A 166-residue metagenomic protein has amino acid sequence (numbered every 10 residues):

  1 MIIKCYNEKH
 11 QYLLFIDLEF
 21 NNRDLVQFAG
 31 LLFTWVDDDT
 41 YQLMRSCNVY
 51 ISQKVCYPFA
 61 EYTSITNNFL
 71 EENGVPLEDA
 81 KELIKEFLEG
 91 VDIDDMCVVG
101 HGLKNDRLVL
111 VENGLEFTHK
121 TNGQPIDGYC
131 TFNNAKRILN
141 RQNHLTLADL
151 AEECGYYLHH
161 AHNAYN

Functional and structural regions predicted by a protein language model:
I2-L115, H119-P125, H144, A148-Y157: Conserved non-catalytic scaffold segment of RNase H-like nuclease domains
G128-L145: Short alpha-helix plus adjacent loop in nuclease-associated cores
N163-N166: Acidic, divalent-metal-coordinating active-site segment for phosphoryl/phosphodiester hydrolysis, typified by short
